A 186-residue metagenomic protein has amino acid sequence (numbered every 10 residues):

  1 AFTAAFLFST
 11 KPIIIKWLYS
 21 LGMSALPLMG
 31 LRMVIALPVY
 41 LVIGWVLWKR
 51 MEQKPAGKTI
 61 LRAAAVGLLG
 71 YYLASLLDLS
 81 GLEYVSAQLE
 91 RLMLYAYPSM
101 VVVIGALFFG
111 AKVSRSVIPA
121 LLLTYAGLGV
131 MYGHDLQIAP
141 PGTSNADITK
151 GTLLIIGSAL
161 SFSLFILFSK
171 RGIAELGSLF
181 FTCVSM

Functional and structural regions predicted by a protein language model:
A1-A5, A63-G67, L79, R91 (+2 more regions): Residue-level signature of transmembrane alpha-helical cores of multipass secondary-active transporters and flippases
A1-F2, A56-A65, V113-A126, L176-S185: Cytoplasmic-side transmembrane-helix entry/capping segments in multi-pass membrane proteins
A1-L31, P141-R171, L179-F180, M186: Glycine-/small-residue-enriched transmembrane alpha-helix faces in small-molecule transporters and effluxers
L7, P12, L41-L94, V130: Specific transmembrane alpha-helical segments of multi-pass solute transporters/efflux pumps, especially DMT/EamA
S20-Y72, M100-V101, S161-F168, T182-M186: Transmembrane alpha-helices of multi-pass small-molecule transport proteins
M23-A25, S86, F109-V113, G177-S178: A helix-boundary/kink motif common to multi-pass secondary transporters, especially Major Facilitator Superfamily
I35-V39, M93-L107, L122: Alpha-helical transmembrane segments of compact multi-pass small-molecule transporters, enriched in specific families
Y40, I104, V113-D135, A159: Hydrophobic transmembrane alpha-helices of multi-pass small-molecule transport proteins
